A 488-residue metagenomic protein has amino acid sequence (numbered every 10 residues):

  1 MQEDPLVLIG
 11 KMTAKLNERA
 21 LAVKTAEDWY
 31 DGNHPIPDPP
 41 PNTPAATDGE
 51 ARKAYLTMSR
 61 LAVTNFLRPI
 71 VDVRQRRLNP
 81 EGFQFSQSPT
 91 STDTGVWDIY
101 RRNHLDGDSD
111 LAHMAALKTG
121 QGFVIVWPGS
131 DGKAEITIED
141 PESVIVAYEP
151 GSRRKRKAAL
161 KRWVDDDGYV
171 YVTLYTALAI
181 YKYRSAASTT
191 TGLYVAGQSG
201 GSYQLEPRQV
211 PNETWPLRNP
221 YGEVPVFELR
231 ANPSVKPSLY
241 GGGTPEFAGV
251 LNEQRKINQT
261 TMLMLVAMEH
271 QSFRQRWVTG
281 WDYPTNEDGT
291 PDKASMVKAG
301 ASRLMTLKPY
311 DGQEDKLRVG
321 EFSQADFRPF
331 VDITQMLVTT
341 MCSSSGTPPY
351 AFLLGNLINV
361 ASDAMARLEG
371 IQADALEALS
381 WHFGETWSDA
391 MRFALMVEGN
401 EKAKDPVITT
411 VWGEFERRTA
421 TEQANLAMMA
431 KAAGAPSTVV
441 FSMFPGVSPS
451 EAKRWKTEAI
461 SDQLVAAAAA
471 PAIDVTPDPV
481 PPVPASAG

Functional and structural regions predicted by a protein language model:
M1-K155, K161, D166, K293 (+1 more regions): Extended, helix-rich architectural segments
A112-A115, W127-P128, M268-W277, A351-N356 (+3 more regions): Short coil/turn segments at secondary-structure boundaries
L117-T119, F123-T244: Extended, regular secondary-structure scaffolds
P207-R367, V407-F415: Extended, charged amphipathic alpha-helical segments
Y283, E369-W387, F393-A394, Q463-G488: Long, compositionally biased
M341, W387, V440-F441: Hydrophobic, well-ordered secondary-structure elements that form the walls of internal hydrophobic environments
E385, E398-A435: Extended amphipathic alpha-helical segments with heptad-repeat/coiled-coil character used for oligomerization, fusion
F444-V475: Long, highly charged low-complexity segments enriched in Glu/Asp and Lys/Arg with interspersed Ser/Thr
